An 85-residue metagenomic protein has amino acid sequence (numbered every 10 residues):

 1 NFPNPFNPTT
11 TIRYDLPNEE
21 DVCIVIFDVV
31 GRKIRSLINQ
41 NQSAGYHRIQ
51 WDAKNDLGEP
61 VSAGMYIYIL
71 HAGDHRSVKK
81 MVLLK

Functional and structural regions predicted by a protein language model:
N1, L37-I38: Surface-exposed, proline-enriched loop/turn segments that connect beta strands in immunoglobulin-like
N1-D15, F27-R32, A63, V82-K85: Surface-exposed, proline-anchored Ser/Thr-rich loop/turn motifs
T10-I12, V22, H47: Conserved beta-strand core positions
Y14, R35, N55, Y68 (+1 more regions): Intrinsic-disorder/low-complexity peptide segments enriched for small residues
E19, I38-G73: Short, surface-exposed loop/turn motifs with a glycine/proline- and acidic-biased composition
C23, Q50, K80: Conserved beta-strand and immediately adjacent loop positions that scaffold enzyme active sites
C23-F27, S36: Beta-strand signatures of extracellular beta-sandwich domains
H75-K79: Extracellular and select intracellular beta-sandwich modules with Ser/Thr-enriched, small-residue motifs on
